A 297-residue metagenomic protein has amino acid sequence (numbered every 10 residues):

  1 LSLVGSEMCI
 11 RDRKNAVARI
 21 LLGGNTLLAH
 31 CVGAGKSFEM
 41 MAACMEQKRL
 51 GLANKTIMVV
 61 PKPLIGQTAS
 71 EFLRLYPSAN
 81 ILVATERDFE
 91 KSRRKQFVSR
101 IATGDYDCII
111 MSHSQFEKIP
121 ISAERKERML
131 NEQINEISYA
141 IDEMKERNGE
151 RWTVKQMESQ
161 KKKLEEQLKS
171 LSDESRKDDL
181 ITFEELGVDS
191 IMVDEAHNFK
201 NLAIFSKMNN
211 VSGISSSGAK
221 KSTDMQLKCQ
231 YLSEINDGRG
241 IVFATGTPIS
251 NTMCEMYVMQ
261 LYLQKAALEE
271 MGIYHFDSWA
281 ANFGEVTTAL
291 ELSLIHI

Functional and structural regions predicted by a protein language model:
L3-I10, I297: Short, small-residue-biased leader/transition segments that mark boundaries at the very start of proteins
E7, R11-L22: N-terminal pre-P-loop "Q-motif" helix
G23-T26, N54, R239-G240: Pre-Walker A (Motif I) flank of P-loop NTPase domains
V32, E39-A69, N236-G238: Conserved SF1/SF2 helicase motif Ia
R74, S78-R87, N131-V154, S190 (+1 more regions): Conserved P-loop NTPase motor "coupling/switch" region that bridges the ATPase
A84-R93, H113-Q115: Conserved helicase motor
S92-D107: Conserved motor-coupling elements within RecA-like helicase/translocase cores
K95-V98, M111-G187, N201, S206 (+1 more regions): Conserved RecA-like ASCE ATPase "motif II neighborhood" in helicase/translocase motors
